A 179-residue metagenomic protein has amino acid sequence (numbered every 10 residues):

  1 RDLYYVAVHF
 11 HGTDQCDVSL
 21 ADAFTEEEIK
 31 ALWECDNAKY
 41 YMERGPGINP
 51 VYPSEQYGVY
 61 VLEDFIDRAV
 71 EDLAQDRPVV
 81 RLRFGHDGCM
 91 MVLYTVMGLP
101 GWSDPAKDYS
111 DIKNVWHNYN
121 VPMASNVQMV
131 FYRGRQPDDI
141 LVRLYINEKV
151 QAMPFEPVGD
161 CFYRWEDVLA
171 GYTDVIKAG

Functional and structural regions predicted by a protein language model:
R1-R81, G85-G179: Signature for phosphate-centric chemistry
